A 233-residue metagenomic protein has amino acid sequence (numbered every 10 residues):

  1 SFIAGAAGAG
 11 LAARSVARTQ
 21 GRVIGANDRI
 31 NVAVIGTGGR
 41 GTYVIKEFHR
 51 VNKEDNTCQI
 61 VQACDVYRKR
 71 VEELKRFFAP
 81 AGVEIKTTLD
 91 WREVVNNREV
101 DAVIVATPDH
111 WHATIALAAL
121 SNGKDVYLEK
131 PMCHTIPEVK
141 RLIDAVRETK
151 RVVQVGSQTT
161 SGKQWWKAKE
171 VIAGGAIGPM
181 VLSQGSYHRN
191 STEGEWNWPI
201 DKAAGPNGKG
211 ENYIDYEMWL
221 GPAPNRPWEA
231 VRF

Functional and structural regions predicted by a protein language model:
S1-L128, P137-V152: N-terminal glycine-/serine-/threonine-rich beta1-alpha1-beta2 phosphate-ribose binding loop of Rossmann-like
G36, R40-G41, V152-Q154, T159-F233: Predominantly a Rossmann-like dinucleotide-binding segment in NAD(P)-dependent oxidoreductases
L89, H134, E211-I214: Short coil/turn linker and secondary-structure boundary residues
V100, D109, M132, S186-R189 (+1 more regions): Flexible, active-site-proximal loop/turn residues at the rims of small-molecule/cofactor binding pockets and catalytic
E129-P131, S157: Short beta->alpha connector loops at strand-helix junctions that form conserved, small/polar/Pro-enriched
T135-P137, K163: Conserved PLP phosphate-binding loop immediately N-terminal to the Schiff-base lysine helix in PLP-dependent enzymes
